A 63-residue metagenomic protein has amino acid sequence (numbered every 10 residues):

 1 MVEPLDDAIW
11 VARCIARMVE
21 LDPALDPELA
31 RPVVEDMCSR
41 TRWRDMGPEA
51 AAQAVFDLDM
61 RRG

Functional and structural regions predicted by a protein language model:
M1-D26: N-terminal acidic leader/helix
R13, L29, A50-A51: Residues within well-formed alpha-helices
C14-R17, V33-D36, A54: Charge-rich, solvent-exposed alpha-helical interaction surfaces
A24, E28, P32, D59-G63: Low-complexity, intrinsically disordered/propeptide-like segments
P27-R44: Amphipathic alpha-helical segments that form the core helices of the histone-fold
S39-G63: Short, charged early-sequence alpha-helical segments and their helix-coil boundaries
